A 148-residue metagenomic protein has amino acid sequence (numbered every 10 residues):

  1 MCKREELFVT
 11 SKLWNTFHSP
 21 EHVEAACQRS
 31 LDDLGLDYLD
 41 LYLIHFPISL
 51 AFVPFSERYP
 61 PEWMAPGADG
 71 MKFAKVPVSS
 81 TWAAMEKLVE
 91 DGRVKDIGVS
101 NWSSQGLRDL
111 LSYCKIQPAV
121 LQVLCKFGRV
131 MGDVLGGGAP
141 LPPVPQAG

Functional and structural regions predicted by a protein language model:
M1-L7, E21-A25, D37: N-terminal binding-site loop/beta-alpha segment at the start of enzyme catalytic domains that lines or forms
K3, G35-Y38, R93, K115-Q117: Short loop/turn motifs at secondary-structure junctions
R4-F17, L41-P47: A short, structured active-site edge motif that brings together acidic residues
F8, C27, G106: Sparse, context-dependent recognition of short Cys/His-centered cofactor- or disulfide-binding micro-motifs
N15, F46-G148: Beta/alpha (TIM)-barrel catalytic core signal, keyed to glycine-rich beta->alpha loops juxtaposed to Asp/Glu that bind
P20-E24, V99-W102: A short linear-motif detector with a strong N-terminal bias
V23-I44, L88-D91: CE4/NodB-like, metal-dependent polysaccharide N-deacetylase domain that modifies extracellular/periplasmic N-acetylated
